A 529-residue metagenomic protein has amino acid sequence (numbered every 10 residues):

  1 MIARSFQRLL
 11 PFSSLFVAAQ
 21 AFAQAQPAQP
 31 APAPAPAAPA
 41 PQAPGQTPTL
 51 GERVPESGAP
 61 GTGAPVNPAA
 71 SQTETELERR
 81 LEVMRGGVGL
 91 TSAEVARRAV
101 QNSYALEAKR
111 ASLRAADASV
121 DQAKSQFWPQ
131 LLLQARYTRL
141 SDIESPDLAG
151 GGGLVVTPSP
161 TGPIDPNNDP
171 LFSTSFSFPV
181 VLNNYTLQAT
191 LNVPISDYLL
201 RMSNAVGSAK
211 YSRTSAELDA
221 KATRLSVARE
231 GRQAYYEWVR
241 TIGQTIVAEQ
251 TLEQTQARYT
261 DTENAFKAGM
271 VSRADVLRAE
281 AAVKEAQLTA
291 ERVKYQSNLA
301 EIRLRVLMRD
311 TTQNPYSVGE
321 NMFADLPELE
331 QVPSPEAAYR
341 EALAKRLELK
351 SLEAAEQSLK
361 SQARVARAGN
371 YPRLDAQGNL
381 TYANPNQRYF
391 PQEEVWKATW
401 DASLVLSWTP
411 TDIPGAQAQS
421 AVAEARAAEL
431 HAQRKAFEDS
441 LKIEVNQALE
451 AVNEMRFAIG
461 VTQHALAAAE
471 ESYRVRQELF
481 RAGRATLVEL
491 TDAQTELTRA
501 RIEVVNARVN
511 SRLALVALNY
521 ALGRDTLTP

Functional and structural regions predicted by a protein language model:
I2-F12: Bacterial N-terminal signal peptides that target proteins for export
A18-Q20: N-terminal signal peptide c-region/cleavage motif recognized by signal peptidases
A25-R136, D142-E144, I195-S196, K210 (+6 more regions): Bacterial Sec-pathway N-terminal export signals of envelope proteins
A40, L77-V88, Q134-L191, N321-V332 (+4 more regions): Small/polar, glycine/serine/threonine/aspartate-rich low-complexity segments that form flexible
T49, A123, A220-E341, A451 (+4 more regions): Periplasmic alpha-helical coiled-coil/stalk elements that build and connect Gram-negative outer-membrane
A96-V100, G152-L171, V271, D275-V276 (+2 more regions): Amphipathic alpha-helical coiled-coil scaffold segments and their short linker/junction regions
R97-E107, R114-P129, S175-V181, T190-G207 (+8 more regions): A glycine-/polar-enriched beta->alpha junction
A108-A123, T223, V227-I246, A257 (+5 more regions): Amphipathic alpha-helical coiled-coil segments
